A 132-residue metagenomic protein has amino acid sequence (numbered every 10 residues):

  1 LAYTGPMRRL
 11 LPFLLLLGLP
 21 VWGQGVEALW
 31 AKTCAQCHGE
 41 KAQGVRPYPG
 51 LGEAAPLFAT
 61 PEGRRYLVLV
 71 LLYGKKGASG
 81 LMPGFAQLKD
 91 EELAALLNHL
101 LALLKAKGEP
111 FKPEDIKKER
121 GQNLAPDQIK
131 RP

Functional and structural regions predicted by a protein language model:
A2-L10: Positively charged n-region of N-terminal signal peptides that target proteins for export
L10-L11, V21: Cleavable N-terminal signal peptides
L16-L29, V45, A59, K130-R131: Electrostatic cytochrome c docking/interface patches
Q24-G50: Ligand/cofactor pocket segment of small-molecule handling proteins
V26, W30, G63, L67 (+2 more regions): Stable alpha-helical elements in mature extracytoplasmic
W30-E40, L71, M82, L96-H99: The canonical Cys-X-X-Cys-His
Q43-K75, S79-Q87: Gly/Gly-Pro-rich "capping" loops immediately C-terminal to redox-active cysteine motifs in periplasmic/lumenal
P83-A86, D90-P132: Flexible coil segments in periplasmic/lumen-exposed cytochrome c-class electron-transfer proteins
